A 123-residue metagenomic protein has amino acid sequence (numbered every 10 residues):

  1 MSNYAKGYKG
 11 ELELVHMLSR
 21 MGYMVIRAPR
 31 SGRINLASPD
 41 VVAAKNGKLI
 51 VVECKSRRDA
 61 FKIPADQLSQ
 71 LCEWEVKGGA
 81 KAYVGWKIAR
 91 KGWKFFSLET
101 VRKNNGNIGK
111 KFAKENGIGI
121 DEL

Functional and structural regions predicted by a protein language model:
M1-G32: Acidic-basic catalytic patches of nuclease active cores, encompassing PD-(D/E)XK and other metal-cofactor nuclease
A5, A80-L123: Domain-level recognition of nuclease-like catalytic cores that cleave nucleotide substrates
L18, V41-R58: Conserved catalytic cores of phosphodiester-cleaving nucleases, focusing on short active-site segments
M21, A44, W74-G78: Alpha-helix C-cap/termination motif
G32, R58, R102: Residue-level detector of flexible, active-site-proximal loop/helix-junction positions within diverse enzyme catalytic
R33-N35, K91: Short secondary-structure capping/turn micro-motifs that flank functional sites
A37-P39: Change "...and in nucleic-acid phosphodiester-cleaving endonucleases..." to "...and in nucleic-acid processing enzymes
L49, R57-K87: Short, charged, amphipathic alpha-helix that recurs within catalytic cores of restriction-modification and other
